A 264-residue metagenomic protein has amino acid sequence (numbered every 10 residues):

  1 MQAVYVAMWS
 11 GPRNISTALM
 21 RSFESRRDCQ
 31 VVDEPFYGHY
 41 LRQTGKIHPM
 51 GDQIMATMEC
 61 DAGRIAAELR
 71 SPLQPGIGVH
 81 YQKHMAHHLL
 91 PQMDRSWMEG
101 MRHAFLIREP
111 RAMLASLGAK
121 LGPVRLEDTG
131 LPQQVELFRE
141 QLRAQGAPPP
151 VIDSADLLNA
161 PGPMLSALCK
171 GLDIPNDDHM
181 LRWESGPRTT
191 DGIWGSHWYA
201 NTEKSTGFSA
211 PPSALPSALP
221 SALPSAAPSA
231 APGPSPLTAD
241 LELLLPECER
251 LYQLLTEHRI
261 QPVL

Functional and structural regions predicted by a protein language model:
M1-P75: PAPS-dependent sulfotransferase catalytic core
M1-V6, H179-L264: PAPS-dependent sulfotransferases, especially Golgi type II membrane carbohydrate sulfotransferases
M8, P12, E127-G130, L157 (+1 more regions): Aromatic-acidic/polar surface patches that form glycan- and anion
H39-L41, M113, G186: Generic structural signal for helix capping and beta-alpha/helix-loop junctions
Q74-H84: Short N-terminal targeting/anchoring amphipathic segment
P75, L137-P149, L244-L254, H258: A structural motif corresponding to the C-terminal end of an alpha-helix and its immediate exit/capping segment
Q82-H179, I193, H197-A200, K204: PAPS-dependent sulfotransferase catalytic domain
